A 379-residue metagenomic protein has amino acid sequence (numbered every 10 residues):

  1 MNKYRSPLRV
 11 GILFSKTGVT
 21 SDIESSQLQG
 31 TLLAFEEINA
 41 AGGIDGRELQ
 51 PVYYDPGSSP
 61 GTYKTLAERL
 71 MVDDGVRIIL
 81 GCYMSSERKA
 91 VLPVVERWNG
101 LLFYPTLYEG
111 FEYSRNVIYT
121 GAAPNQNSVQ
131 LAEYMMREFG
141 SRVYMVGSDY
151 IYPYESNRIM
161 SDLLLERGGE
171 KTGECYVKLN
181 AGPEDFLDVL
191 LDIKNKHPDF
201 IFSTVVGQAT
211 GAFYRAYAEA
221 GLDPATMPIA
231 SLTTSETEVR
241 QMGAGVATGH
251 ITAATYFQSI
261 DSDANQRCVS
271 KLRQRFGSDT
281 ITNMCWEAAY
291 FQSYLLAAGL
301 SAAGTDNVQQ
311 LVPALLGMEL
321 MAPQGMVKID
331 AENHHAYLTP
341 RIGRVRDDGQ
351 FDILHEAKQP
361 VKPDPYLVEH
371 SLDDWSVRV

Functional and structural regions predicted by a protein language model:
Y4, G11-L32, Y54-P60, I281-C285: Extracytoplasmic "Venus flytrap"
L8, P323-V379: Solvent-exposed, acidic/polar segments of extracytosolic/periplasmic ligand-binding ectodomains
Q27, I44-G110: Beta-alpha junction/loop-to-helix N-cap segments that form part of ligand/metal-binding clefts
G30-P51, G168: Signal peptide-proximal N-terminal region of secreted/periplasmic/extracellular or secretory-lumen proteins
L70-C82, F103-P105, Y144-M145, K196-Q208 (+3 more regions): Periplasmic-binding protein-like
N116-E219, D263: Extracellular/periplasmic Venus flytrap/periplasmic-binding protein
Y217-Y290, V368: Extracellular/periplasmic periplasmic-binding protein-like sensory domains
I281, S301-P313: Short, charged, surface-exposed loops that flank catalytic or proteolytic processing sites
